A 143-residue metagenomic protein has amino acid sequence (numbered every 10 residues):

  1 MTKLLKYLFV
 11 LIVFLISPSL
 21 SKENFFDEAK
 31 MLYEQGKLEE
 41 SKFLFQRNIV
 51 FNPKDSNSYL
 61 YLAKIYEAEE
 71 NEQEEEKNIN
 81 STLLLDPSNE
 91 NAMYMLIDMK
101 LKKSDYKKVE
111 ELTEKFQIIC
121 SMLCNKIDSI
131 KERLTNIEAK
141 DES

Functional and structural regions predicted by a protein language model:
E23-R47, F51: Alpha-helical segment of the N-proximal tetratricopeptide repeat
E34-Q35, A68-E69, K102, I119 (+1 more regions): Register position in tetratricopeptide repeats
R47-N48, S81-T82, K115-F116: Canonical positions in the second alpha-helix
Y61, M95, S129-R133: Canonical tetratricopeptide repeat
